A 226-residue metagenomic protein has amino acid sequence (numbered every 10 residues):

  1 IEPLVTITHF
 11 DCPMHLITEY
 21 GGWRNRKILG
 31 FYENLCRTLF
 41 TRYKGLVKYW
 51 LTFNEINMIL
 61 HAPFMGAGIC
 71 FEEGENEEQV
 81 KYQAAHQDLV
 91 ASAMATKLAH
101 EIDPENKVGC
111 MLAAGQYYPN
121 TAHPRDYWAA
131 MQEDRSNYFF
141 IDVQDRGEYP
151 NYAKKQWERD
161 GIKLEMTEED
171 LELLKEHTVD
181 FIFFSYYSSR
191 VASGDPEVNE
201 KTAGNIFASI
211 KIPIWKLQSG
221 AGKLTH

Functional and structural regions predicted by a protein language model:
E2-H226: Active-site region of glycoside hydrolase catalytic domains
